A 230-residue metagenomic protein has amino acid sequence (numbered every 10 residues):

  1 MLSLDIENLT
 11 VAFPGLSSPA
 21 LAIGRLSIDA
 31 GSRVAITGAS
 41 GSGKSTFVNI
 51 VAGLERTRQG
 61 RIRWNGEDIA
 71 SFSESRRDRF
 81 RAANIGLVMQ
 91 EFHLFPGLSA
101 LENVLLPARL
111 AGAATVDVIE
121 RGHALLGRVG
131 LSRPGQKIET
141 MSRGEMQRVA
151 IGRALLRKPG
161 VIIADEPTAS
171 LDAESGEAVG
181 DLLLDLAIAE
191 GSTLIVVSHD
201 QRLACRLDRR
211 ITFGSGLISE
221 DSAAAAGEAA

Functional and structural regions predicted by a protein language model:
M1-S3, V11-G24, E74: A short, flexible loop at the N-terminus of ABC-type nucleotide-binding domains that lies
A52: Helix-to-loop junction immediately C-terminal to a conserved catalytic motif
G60-D68: Conserved ABC transporter NBD signature motif
L125-E139: Conserved ABC nucleotide-binding domain
K137-Q147: Conserved ABC ATPase signature
K158: Conserved catalytic motifs of ABC-family nucleotide-binding domains
I162-D165: Catalytic Walker B motif of ABC-type/P-loop ATPase nucleotide-binding domains
